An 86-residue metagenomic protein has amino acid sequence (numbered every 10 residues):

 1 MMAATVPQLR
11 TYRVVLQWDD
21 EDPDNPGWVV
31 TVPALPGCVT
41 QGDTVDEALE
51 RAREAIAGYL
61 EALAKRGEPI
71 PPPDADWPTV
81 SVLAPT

Functional and structural regions predicted by a protein language model:
M1-Q17, E50-T86: Short, charged, surface-exposed hinge/linker loops at domain edges that act as mobile lids or interdomain connectors
Y12, A34-G37: Short amphipathic alpha-helical segments
V14, V30, Q41-D43: Residue-level detection of beta-strand scaffold positions
W18-L35: Short aromatic-glycine-(Arg/Gly/Cys) micro-motifs in beta-strand/loop hairpins
D20-P23, T44, A75-W77: Short linear motifs in intrinsically disordered/low-complexity regions
V29-T31, V39, R51-A52: Generic alpha-helical hydrophobic packing signal
P36-E47: A short, exposed loop/beta-hairpin motif centered on an aromatic-Gly-Thr core
